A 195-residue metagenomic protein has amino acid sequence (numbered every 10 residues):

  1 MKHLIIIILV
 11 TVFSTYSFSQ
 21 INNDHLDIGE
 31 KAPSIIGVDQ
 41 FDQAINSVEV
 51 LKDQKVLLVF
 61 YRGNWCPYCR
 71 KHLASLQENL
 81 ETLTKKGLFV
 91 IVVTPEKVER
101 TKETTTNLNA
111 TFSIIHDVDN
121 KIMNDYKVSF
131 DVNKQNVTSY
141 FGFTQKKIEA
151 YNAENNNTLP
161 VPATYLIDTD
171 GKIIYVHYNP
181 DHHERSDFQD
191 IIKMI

Functional and structural regions predicted by a protein language model:
M1-N23: Bacterial Sec-dependent N-terminal signal peptides
Q20-V48: N-terminal "domain-start" segment that seeds a small globular fold
A32-P33, K55, V161-A163: Short loop/turn microsegments at loop-to-beta-strand junctions
V48-R70, A74-L76: Short active-site neighborhood of thiol/selenol oxidoreductases, capturing the structured segment around
Y61, T94, D168: Short beta-strand/turn micro-motifs composed of small residues that flank or help shape donor/cofactor-binding pockets
K71-K127, D131: Structural microenvironment flanking redox-active thiols in thiol-disulfide oxidoreductases
D117, K121-D181: Thiol/selenol-based redox catalytic cores and closely related redox-interacting motifs
H182-I195: A short, polar/charged loop-to-alpha-helix boundary motif
